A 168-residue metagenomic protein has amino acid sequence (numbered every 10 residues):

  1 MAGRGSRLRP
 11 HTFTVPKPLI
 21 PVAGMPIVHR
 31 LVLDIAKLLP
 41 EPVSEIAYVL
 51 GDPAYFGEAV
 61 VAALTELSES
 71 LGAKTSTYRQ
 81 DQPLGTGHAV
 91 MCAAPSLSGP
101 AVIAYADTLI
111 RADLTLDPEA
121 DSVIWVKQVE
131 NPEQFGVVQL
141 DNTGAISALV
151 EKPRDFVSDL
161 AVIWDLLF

Functional and structural regions predicted by a protein language model:
M1-A2, L50, Y105, V126-K127: Short beta-strand/turn micro-motifs composed of small residues that flank or help shape donor/cofactor-binding pockets
M1-A2, P18-P21: A conserved hydrophobic helix/loop-capping motif in glycosyltransferases and polysaccharide synthases
A2, P10-H11, V157-S158: Short hydrophobic/aromatic segments of transmembrane alpha-helices and their interfaces
R4, D81, V150-R154: Short, well-ordered turn and helix-capping elements at secondary-structure junctions
G5-P10, E133: Short N-terminal binding/cap micro-motifs at the start of the first secondary-structure element
R7, F13, I20-P21, M25-Y105 (+1 more regions): Conserved N-terminal catalytic core of the sugar/cofactor nucleotidyltransferase
L8, L19, I146-L149: Short clusters of hydrophobic/aromatic residues that line enzyme substrate/ligand-binding pockets
L109-F168: Conserved core of the sugar-phosphate nucleotidyltransferase
